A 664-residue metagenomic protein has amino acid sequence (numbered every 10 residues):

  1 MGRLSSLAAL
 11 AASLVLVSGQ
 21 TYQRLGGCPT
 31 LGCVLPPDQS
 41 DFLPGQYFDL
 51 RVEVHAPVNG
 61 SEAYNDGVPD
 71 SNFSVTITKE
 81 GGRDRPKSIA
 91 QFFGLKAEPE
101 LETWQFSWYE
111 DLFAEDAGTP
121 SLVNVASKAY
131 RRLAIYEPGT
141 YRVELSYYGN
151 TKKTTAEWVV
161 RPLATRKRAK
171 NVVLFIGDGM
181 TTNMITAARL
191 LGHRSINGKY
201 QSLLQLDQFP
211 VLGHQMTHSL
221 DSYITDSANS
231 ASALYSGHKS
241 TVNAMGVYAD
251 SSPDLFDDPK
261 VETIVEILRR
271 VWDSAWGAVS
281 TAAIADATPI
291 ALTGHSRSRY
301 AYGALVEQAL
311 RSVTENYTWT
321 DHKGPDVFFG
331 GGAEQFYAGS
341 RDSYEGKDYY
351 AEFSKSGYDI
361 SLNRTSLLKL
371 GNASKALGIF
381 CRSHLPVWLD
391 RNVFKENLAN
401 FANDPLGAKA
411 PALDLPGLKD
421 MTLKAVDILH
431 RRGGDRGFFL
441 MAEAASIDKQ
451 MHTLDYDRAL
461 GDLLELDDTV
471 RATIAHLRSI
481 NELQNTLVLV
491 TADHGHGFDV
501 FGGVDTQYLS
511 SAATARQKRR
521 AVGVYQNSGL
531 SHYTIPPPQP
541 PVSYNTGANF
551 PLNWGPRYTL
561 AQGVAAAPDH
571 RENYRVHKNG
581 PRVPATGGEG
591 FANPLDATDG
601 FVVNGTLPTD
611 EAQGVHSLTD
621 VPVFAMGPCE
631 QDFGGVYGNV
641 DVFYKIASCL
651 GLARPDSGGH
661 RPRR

Functional and structural regions predicted by a protein language model:
M1-G19: Fungal secretory targeting signals
Q20-P37, E53-L122, K152-K153, R161-T165 (+2 more regions): Active-site nucleophile/metal-coordination loop of metallo-enzymes that catalyze phosphate/sulfate and related
S40-Q46: Short, solvent-exposed loop/linker segments at the N-terminal edge of repeated beta-sheet extracellular domains
P44, Y130-R132, P138, V159-I185 (+2 more regions): N-terminal module-boundary/linker segments of secreted carbohydrate-active enzymes
Y47-D49, K128, K153: Intrinsic-disorder/low-complexity, polar/charged segments enriched in Ser/Thr/Lys/Arg/Asp/Glu/Gln
F48-L50, N72, Q91-A117, M180-T186 (+2 more regions): A post-motif C-terminal structural segment
G118-A134: Signal that preferentially marks extracellular ectodomain short beta-strand elements of beta-sandwich modules
P138-Y148: Short, aromatic- and glycine-rich surface loops/edge beta-strands on solvent-exposed regions
